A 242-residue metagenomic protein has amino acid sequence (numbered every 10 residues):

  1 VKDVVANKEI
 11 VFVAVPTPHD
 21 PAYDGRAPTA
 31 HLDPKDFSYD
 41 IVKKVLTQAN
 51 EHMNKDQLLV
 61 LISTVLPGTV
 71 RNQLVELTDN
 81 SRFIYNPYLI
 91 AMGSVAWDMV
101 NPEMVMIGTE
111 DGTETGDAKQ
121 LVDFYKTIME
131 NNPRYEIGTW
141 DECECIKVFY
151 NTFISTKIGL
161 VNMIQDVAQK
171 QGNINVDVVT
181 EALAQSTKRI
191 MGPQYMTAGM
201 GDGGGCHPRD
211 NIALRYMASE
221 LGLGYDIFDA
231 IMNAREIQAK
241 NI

Functional and structural regions predicted by a protein language model:
V1-K8: Short acidic low-complexity segments
K8, V13-P16, S63, T109-E110: Glycine-rich, N-terminal phosphate-binding loop of Rossmann-like dinucleotide-binding domains
H19-V95: Rossmann-like NAD(P)(H) cofactor-binding subdomain of soluble oxidoreductases
N72-N86, I90-M191, M217-L223: Internal alpha-helical scaffold of NAD(P)-dependent oxidoreductase catalytic cores
D111, I154, G204-G205, M232: Hydrophobic alpha-helical scaffolding
Q194-P208: Conserved phosphate/anionic-ligand binding catalytic regions in large, soluble enzymes, centered on
N211, R215-L221, I227, A234-I242: ATP-dependent carboxylate/acyl-activation modules
